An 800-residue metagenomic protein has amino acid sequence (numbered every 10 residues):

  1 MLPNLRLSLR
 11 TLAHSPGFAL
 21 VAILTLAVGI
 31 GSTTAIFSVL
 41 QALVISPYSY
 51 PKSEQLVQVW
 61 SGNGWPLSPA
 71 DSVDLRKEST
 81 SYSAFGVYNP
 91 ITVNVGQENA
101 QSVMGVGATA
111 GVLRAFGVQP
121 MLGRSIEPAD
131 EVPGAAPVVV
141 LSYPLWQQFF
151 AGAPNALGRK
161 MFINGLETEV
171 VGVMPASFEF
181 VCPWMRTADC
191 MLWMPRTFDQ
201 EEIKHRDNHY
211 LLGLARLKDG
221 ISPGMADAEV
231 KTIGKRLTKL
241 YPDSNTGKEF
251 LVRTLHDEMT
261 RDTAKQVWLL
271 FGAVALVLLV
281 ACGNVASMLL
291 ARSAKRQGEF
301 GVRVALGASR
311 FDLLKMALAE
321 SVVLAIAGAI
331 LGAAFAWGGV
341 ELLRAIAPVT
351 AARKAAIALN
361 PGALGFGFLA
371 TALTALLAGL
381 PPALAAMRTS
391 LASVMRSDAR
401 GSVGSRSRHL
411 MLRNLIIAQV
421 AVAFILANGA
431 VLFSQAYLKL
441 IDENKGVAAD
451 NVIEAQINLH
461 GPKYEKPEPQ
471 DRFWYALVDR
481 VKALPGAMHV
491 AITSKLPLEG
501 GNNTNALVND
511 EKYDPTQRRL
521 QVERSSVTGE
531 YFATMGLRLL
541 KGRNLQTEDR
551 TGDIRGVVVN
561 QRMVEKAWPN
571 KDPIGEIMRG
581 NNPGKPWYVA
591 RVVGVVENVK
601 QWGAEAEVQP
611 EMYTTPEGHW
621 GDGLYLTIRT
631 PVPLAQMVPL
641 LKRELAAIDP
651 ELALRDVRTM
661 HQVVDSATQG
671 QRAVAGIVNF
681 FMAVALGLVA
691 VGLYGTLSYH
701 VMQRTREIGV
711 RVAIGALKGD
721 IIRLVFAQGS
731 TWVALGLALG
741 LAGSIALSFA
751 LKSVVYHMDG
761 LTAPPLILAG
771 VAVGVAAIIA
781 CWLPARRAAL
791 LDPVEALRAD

Functional and structural regions predicted by a protein language model:
M1-A19, L255-T260, M288-K315, A319 (+2 more regions): Alpha-helical transmembrane segments of integral membrane proteins
M1-V21, S49-P51, S61-G64, G134 (+11 more regions): Membrane-helix entry/capping segments
S15-L43, P47, V280-G283, A325 (+3 more regions): Short, strongly hydrophobic transmembrane alpha-helices
V28-Q55, S72, G339-V349, V422-N451 (+2 more regions): Alpha-helical transmembrane segments
I36-V39, A286, S321-V394, Q435 (+1 more regions): Small-residue-rich transmembrane alpha-helices
I45-T92, N208-L214, T350, L440 (+1 more regions): Membrane-proximal extracellular/periplasmic loop immediately following the first transmembrane helix
G105-P128, P137-W268, E341, G429 (+2 more regions): Mid-to-C-terminal secondary-structure elements that act as membrane-proximal/extracytoplasmic interface segments
A281-A325, V403, V691-V733, L737 (+1 more regions): Interfacial "coupling" helices/loops that link adjacent transmembrane helices in transporter permeases
